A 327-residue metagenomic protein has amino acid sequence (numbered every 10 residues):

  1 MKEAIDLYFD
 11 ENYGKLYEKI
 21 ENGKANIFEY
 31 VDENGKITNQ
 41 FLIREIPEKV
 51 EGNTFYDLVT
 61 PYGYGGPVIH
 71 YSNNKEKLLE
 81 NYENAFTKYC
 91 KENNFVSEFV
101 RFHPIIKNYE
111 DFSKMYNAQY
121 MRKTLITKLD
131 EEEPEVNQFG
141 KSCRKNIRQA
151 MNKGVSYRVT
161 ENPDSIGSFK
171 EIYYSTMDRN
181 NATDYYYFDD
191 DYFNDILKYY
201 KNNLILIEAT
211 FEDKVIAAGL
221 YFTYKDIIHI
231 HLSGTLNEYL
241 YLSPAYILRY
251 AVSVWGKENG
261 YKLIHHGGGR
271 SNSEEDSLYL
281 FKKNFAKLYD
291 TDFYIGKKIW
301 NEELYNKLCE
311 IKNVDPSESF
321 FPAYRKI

Functional and structural regions predicted by a protein language model:
M1-V50, F102-Y241: A conserved beta-strand-loop-helix scaffold within acyl/acetyltransferase catalytic domains
G23-A25, E92-F95, N259-Y261: Short, high-confidence coil segments that cap the C-terminus of an alpha-helix and link into the following beta-strand
L42-P47, S113-P134, K262-I327: Active-site/acyl-donor-binding loops of N-acyltransferases
E45-Y64: Conserved acyl-donor/pantetheine-binding loop and adjacent beta-alpha core of acyl/acetyltransferases and related
V59-P104: A gly/proline- and charged-residue-enriched helix-loop-helix capping module
G65-K75, D130-E131, S233-L242, R270: A short, internal acetyl-CoA/4′-phosphopantetheine-binding micro-motif in the GNAT/acyltransferase core
N84, F193-N194, K198-K307: Aromatic (often tryptophan-rich) hydrophobic motifs at membrane interfaces
F99, R158, I264-G267: Short catalytic-loop micro-motif centered on adjacent basic/acidic residues
